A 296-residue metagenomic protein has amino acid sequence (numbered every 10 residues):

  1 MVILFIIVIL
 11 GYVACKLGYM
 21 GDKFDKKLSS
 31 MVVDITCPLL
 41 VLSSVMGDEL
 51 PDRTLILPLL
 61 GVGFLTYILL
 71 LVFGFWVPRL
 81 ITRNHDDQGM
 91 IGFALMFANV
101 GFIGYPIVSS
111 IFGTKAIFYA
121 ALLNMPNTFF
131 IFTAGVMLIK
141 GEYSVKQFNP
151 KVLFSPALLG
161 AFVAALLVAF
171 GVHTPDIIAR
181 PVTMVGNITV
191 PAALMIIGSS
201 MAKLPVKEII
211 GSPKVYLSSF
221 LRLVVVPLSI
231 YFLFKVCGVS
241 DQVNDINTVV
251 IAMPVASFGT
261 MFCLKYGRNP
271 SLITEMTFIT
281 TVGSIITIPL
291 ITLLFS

Functional and structural regions predicted by a protein language model:
M1-S296: Alpha-helical transmembrane segments of multi-pass small-molecule/ion transporters
